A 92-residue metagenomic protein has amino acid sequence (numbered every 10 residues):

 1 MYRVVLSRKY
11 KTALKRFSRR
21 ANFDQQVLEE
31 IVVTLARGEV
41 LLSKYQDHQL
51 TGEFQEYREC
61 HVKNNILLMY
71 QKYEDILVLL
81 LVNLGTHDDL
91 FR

Functional and structural regions predicted by a protein language model:
M1-N64, Y73-L79, D89-R92: Basic, Lys/Arg-enriched alpha-helical interface segments
M69-Y70: Acidic, metal-associated active-site segment
G85: Residues forming the ATP-binding cleft of Hanks-type serine/threonine protein kinase domains
